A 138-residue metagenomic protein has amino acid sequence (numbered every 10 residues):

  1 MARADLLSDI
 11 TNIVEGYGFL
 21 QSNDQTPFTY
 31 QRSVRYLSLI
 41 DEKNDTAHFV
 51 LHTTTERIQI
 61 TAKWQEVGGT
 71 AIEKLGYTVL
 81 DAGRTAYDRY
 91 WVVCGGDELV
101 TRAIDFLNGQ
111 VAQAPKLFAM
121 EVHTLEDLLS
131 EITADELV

Functional and structural regions predicted by a protein language model:
M1-R32: Interdomain/boundary linker segments immediately adjacent to catalytic/signaling cores
S8, N12, G16, E73 (+5 more regions): Charged/polar, solvent-exposed surface patches and flexible loops
Q21-T55, G69-A71: Active-site metal-binding core of divalent-cation-utilizing nuclease and nuclease-like domains
T26-T29, E66, E126-L129: Residue-level detector of flexible, active-site-proximal loop/helix-junction positions within diverse enzyme catalytic
V50, T61-K63: Anionic group-transfer/hydrolysis microenvironments
R57, W64-Q110: Catalytic cores of nucleic-acid endonucleases
V93-V138: Domain-level recognition of nuclease-like catalytic cores that cleave nucleotide substrates
